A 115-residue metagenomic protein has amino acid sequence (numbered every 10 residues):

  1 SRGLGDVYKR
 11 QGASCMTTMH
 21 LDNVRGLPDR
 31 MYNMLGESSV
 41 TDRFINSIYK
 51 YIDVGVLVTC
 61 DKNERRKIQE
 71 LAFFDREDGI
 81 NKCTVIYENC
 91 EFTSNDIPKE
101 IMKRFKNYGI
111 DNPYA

Functional and structural regions predicted by a protein language model:
S1-Y8: Short, small-residue-biased leader/transition segments that mark boundaries at the very start of proteins
Y8, Y32, Y49-Y51, Y87 (+2 more regions): Sequence-level detector for tyrosine residue identity
G12: Structured binding elements
C15-C83: Replace "adjacent to P-loop NTPase cores in ATP/GTP-dependent enzymes" with "adjacent to NTP-binding cores
E64-A115: NTP-binding/hydrolysis catalytic cores, primarily Walker-type P-loop NTPases
